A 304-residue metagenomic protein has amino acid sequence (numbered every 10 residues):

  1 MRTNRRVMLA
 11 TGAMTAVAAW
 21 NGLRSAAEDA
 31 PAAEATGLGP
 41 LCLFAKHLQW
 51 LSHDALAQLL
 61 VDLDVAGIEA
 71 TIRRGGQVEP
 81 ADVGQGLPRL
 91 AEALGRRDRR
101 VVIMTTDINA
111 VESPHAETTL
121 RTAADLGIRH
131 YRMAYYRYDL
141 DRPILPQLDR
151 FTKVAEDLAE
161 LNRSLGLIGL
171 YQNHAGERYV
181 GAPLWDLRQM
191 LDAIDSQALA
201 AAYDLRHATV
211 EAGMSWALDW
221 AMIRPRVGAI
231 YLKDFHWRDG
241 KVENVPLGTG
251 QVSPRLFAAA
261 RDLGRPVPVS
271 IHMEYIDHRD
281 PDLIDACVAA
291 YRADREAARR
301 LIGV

Functional and structural regions predicted by a protein language model:
R2-T3, V7-C42, L51-D64, L184-L199 (+2 more regions): Histidine-acidic metal/acid-base catalytic patches
A13-V17, D54-A57, R100, N109-A201 (+2 more regions): Active-site acidic/histidine proton-transfer and metal-coordination neighborhood in alpha/beta enzyme cores
P31-H47, A91, G95, R100: Mobile, glycine- and charge-enriched loop segments and immediately flanking short secondary-structure elements within
G39-A45, I68-A70, V101-T106, Y131-M133 (+4 more regions): Hydrophobic faces of well-ordered beta-strands that scaffold small-molecule active sites in alpha/beta enzyme cores
L41-L51, T105-S113, L145: Active-site mouth loops of central-metabolism enzymes
K46-L48, T71-G75, T106-N109, Y136-Y138 (+4 more regions): Active-site beta-loop-alpha junctions enriched in small/polar residues
L56-R73, L126: Catalytic domains of carbohydrate-active enzymes, especially glycoside hydrolases
T71-R89: Glycine-rich, proline-tolerant flexible connector loops at the mouths of alpha/beta enzymes
